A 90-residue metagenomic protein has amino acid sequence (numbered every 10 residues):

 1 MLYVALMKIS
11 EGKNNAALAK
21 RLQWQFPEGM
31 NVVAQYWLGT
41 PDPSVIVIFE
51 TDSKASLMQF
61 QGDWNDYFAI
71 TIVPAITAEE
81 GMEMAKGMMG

Functional and structural regions predicted by a protein language model:
M1-G90: Conserved, structured core segments of small domains
